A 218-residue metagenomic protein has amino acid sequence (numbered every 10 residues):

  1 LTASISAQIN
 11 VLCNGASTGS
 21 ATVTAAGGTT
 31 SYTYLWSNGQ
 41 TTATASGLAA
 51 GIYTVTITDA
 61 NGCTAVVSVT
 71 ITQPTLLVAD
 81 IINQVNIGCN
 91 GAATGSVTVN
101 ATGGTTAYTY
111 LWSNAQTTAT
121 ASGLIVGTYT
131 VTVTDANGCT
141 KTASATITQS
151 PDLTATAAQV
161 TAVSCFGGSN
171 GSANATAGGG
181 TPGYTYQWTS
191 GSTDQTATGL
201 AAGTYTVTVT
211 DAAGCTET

Functional and structural regions predicted by a protein language model:
L1-T218: Proline- and Ser/Thr-rich low-complexity, intrinsically disordered segments
